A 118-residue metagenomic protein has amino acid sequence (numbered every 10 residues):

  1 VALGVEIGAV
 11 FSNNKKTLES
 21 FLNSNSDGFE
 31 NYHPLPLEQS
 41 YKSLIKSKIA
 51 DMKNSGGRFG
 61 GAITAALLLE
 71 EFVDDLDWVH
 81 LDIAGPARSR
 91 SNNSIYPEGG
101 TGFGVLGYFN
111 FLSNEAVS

Functional and structural regions predicted by a protein language model:
V1-S118: A generic structural signal for tightly packed, nonpolar segments enriched in small/aliphatic residues
